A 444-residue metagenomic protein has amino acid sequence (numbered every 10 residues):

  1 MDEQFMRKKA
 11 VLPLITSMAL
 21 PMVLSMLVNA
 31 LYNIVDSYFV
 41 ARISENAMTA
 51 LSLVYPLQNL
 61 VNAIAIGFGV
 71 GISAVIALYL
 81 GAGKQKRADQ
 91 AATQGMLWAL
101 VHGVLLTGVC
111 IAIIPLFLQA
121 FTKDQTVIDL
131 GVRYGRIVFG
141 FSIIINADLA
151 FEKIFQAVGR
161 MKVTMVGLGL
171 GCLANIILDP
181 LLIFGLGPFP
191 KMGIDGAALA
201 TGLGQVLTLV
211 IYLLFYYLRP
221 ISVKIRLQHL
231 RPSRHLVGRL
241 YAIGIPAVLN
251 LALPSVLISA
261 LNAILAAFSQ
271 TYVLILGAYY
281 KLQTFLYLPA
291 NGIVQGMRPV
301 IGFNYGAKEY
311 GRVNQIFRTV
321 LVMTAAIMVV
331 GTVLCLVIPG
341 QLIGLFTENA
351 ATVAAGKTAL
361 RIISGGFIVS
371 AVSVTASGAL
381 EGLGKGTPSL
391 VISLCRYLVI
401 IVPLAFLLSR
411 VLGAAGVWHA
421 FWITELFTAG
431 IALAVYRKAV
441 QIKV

Functional and structural regions predicted by a protein language model:
M1-A19, I76-I143, F189-I245, I301-G366 (+1 more regions): Short alpha-helical transmembrane segments in multi-pass integral membrane proteins
K8, L12-L31, V35, L57-I64 (+7 more regions): Residue-level signal for short hydrophobic patches within transmembrane helices of multi-pass membrane transporters
S17-D36, I137, G171, G204-T208 (+3 more regions): Transmembrane helical elements of multi-pass membrane transporters/channels
L27, L31-T49, L118-Q125, L181-M192 (+4 more regions): Helix-terminus/linker motif at the lipid-water interface of multi-pass membrane proteins
M48-G108, A112, I145-G159, V163-T164 (+3 more regions): Small-residue-rich hydrophobic transmembrane alpha-helices
L60-A63, N175-P180, L209-L213, F285-L288 (+3 more regions): Hydrophobic transmembrane alpha-helices of multi-pass small-molecule transporters
G69, V138-Q156, T164-C172, A197-V210 (+4 more regions): Short runs within selected transmembrane alpha-helices of multi-pass transporters and secretion channels
C110, K153, D179, I183 (+7 more regions): Structural signal for membrane-spanning alpha-helices in multi-pass inner-membrane proteins, emphasizing helix cores
